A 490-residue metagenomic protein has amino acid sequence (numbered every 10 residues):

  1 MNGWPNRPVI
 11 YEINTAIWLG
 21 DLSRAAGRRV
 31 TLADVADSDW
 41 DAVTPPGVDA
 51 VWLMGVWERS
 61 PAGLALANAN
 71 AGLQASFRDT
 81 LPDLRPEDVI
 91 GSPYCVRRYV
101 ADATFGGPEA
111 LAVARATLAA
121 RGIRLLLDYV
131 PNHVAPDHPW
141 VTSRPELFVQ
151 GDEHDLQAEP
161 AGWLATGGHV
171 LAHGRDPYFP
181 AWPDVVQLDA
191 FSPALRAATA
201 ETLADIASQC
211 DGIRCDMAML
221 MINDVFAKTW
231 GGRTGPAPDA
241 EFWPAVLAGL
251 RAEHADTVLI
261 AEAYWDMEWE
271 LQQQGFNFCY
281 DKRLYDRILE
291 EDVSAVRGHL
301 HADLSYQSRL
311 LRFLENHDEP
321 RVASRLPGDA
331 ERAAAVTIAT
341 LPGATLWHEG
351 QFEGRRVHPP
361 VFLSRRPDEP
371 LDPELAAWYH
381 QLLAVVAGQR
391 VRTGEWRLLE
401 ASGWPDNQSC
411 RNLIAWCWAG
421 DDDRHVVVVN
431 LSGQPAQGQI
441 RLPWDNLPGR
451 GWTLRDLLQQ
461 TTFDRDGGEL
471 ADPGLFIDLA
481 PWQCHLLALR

Functional and structural regions predicted by a protein language model:
M1-R490: Active-site and adjacent substrate-binding regions of carbohydrate-active enzymes
